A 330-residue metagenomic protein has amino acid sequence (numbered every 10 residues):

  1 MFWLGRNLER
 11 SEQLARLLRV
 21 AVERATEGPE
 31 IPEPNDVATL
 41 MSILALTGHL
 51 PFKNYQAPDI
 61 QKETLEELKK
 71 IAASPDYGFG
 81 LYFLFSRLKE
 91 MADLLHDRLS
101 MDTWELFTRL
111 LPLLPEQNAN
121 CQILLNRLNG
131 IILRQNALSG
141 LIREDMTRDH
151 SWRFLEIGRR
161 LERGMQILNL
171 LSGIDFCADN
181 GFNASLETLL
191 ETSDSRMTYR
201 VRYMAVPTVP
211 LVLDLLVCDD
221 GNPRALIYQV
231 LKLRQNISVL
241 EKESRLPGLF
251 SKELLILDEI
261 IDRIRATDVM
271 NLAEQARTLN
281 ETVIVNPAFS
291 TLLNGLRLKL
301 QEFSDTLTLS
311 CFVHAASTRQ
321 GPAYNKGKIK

Functional and structural regions predicted by a protein language model:
M1-K330: Alpha-helical transmembrane segments and their helix-helix packing motifs
